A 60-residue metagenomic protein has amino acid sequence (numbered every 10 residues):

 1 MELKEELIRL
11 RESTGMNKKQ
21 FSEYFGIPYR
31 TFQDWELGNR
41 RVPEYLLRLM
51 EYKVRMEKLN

Functional and structural regions predicted by a protein language model:
M1, P43-E44: Non-catalytic, surface-exposed connector residues within folded enzymatic/regulatory domains
M1-E12, E51: A short, Lys/Arg-rich alpha-helix, primarily the initiator
L7-Q20, M56: Short basic helix-loop element that most often maps to the first helix and adjoining turn of HTH DNA-binding modules
N17-Q33: Short alpha-helical DNA-recognition segment
E44-N60: DNA major-groove recognition helix of helix-turn-helix/homeodomain DNA-binding modules
